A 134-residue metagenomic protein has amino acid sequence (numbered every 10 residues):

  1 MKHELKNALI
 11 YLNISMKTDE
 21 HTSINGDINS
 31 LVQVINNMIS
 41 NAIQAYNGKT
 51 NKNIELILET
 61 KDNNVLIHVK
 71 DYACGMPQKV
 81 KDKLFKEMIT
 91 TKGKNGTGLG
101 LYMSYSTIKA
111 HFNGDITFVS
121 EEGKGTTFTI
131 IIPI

Functional and structural regions predicted by a protein language model:
Y11-T22: Conserved catalytic submotifs in the C-terminal HATPase_c
S23-G26, T91: Conserved micro-motifs of the catalytic ATP-binding
N51-N63: Short beta-strand/loop element within the Bergerat-fold HATPase_c
D71: Acidic ATP/Mg2+-coordinating residue in the GHKL
M76-M88: Short conserved segment of the HATPase_c
G100, S104-Y105: Short alpha-helical Gxxx[C/S/T] motif in the catalytic ATP-binding
I108-K109: Detector for a conserved hydrophobic position within an alpha-helical segment of the HATPase_c
F112-V119: Glycine-rich ATP-binding loops of the HATPase_c
